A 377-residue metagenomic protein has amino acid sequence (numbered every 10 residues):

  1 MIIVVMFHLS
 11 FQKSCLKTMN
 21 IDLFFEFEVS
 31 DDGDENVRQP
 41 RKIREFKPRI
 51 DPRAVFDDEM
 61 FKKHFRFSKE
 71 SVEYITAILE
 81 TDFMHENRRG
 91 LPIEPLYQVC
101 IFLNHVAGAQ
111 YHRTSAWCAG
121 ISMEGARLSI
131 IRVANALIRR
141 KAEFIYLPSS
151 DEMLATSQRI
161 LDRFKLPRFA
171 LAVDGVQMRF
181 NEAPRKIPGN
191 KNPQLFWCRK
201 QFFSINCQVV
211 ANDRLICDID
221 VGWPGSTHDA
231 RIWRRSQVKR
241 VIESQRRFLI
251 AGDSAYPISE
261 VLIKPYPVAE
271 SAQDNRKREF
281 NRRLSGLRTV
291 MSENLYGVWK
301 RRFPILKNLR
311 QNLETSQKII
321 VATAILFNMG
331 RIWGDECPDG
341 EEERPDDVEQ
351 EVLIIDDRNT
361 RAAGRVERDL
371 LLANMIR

Functional and structural regions predicted by a protein language model:
M1-R89, A142, L353-R377: Charged, often Cys/His-bearing segments associated with DNA-binding zinc-finger transcription factors
K63, R88-I93, W117, I121: Short coil/turn segments at secondary-structure boundaries
T76-G90, A109-Y111, K300-N308: Structural recognition of short helix-loop-helix hairpins that underlie histone-fold modules
L79, H105, S254: Short, small-residue-rich loop/turn micro-motifs
P95-G108: Short, amphipathic alpha-helical "recognition" segments used to contact nucleic acids or chromatin
Y111-R377: Short, well-ordered secondary-structure "scaffold" segments embedded in the functional core of diverse domains
